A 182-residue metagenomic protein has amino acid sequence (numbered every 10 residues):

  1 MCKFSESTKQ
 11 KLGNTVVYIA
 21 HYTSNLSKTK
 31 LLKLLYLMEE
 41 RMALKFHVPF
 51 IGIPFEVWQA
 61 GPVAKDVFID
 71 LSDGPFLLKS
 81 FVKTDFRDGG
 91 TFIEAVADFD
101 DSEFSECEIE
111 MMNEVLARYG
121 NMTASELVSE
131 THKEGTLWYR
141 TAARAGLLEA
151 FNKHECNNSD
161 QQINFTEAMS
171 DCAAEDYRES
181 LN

Functional and structural regions predicted by a protein language model:
M1-N182: Domain-edge interaction signal
